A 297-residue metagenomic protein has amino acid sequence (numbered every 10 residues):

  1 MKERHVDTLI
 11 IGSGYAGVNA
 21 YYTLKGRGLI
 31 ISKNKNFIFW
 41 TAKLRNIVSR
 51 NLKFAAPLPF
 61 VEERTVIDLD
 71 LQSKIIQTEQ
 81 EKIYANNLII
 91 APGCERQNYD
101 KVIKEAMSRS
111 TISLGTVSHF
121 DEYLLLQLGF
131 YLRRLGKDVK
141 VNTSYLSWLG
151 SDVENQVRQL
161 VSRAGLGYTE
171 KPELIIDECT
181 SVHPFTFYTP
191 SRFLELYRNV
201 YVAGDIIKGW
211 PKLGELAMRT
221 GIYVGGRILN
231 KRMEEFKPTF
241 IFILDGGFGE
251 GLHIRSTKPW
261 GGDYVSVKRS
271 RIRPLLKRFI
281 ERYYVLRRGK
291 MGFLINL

Functional and structural regions predicted by a protein language model:
M1-L9, P59-H119: FAD-binding core/adjacent interface of flavoenzyme oxidoreductases
K2-F60, T116-D152: Beta1-alpha1 glycine-rich phosphate/pyrophosphate-binding loop at the start of Rossmann-like nucleotide-binding domains
I11, I83-C94, P172-S181, V200: Short hydrophobic core segments
A16, G225-L297: C-terminal, flexible cofactor-proximal segment of oxidoreductases
K35, L44-K53, C94-A106, G262-S270: Glycine-rich active-site loop/strand segments that organize a redox cofactor
V61-D68, S73-I76, I83, R134-S191: A Rossmann-like FAD-binding core segment of flavoenzymes
I90-A91, E95-E170: Predominantly flavin-linked oxidoreductase catalytic cores and closely associated redox partners
Y99-T111, I176-I222, G226: FAD-site-proximal beta/loop scaffold in flavoenzymes
